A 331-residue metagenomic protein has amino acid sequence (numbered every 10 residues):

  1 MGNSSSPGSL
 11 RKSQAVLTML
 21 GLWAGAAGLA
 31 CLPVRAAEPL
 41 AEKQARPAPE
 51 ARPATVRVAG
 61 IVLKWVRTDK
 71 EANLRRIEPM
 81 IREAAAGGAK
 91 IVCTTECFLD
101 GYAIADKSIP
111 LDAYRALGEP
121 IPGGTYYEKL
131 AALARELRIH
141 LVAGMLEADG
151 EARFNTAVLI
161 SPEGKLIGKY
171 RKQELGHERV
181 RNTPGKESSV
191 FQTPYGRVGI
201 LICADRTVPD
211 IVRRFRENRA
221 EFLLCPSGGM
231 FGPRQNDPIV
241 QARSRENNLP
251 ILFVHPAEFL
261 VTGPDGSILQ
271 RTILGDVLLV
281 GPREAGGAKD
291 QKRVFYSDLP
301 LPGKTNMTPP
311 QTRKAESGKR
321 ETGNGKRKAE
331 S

Functional and structural regions predicted by a protein language model:
S5-S13, A24-A26, A30, Q44 (+2 more regions): Short, basic, low-complexity termini and linkers enriched in Ser/Thr/Gly/Pro that act as targeting/leader peptides
L32-R35: Sec/Tat signal peptide C-region and signal peptidase I cleavage site
A37-P39, V190-Q192, A242-R243, L249-E316 (+1 more regions): C-terminal beta-strand edge segments of enzyme domains
E38-A45, E50-E83, K90-I91, C97-Y102: N-terminal, active-site-proximal structural segment of metallo-dependent hydrolase catalytic domains
P47-V58, V190-G199, F222: Beta-strand-turn-beta hairpins that frame and shape the catalytic cleft of phosphate-ester-processing enzymes
K70, P79-P162, R213, G232-L249: Cys-nucleophile CN-hydrolase/nitrilase-fold catalytic domain and related Cys-dependent amidase chemistry that acts on
E119, A132, A148-N218, N236-A242 (+3 more regions): Active-site catalytic loop in hydrolytic enzyme cores
E119-H140, C203-L279: CN hydrolase (nitrilase-like) catalytic-core segments centered on the catalytic cysteine and neighboring Lys/Glu
